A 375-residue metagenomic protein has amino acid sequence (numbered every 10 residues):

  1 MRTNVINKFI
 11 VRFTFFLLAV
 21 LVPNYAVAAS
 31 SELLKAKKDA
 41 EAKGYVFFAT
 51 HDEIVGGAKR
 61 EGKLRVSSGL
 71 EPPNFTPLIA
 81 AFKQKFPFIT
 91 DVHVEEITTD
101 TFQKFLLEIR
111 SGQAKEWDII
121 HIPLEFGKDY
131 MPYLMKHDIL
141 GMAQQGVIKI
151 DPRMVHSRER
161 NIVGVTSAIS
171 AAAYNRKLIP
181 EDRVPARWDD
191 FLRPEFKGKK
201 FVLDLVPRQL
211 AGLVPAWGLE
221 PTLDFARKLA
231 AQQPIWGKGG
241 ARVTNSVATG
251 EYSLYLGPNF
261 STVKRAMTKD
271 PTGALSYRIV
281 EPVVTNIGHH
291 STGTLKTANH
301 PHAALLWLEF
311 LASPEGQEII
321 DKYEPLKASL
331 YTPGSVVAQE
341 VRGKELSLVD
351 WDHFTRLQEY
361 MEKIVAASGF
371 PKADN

Functional and structural regions predicted by a protein language model:
S31-L34, F47-K59, R65, G69-I89 (+2 more regions): Short, polar/charged alpha-helical segment
R65-A80, V92-L106, A114-E251: Extracytoplasmic ligand-binding site segments that recognize negatively charged/polar headgroups
L78, F225-K228, H290, N299-L311 (+1 more regions): Short amphipathic alpha-helical coupling segments at ligand-binding clamshell hinges and other catalytic/signaling
F126-D129, S253-A274: A ligand-binding cleft/hinge motif common to bilobed small-molecule-binding domains
S167-A168, A226-A230, P234-G237, T272-K296: Periplasmic-binding protein-like
A171-L178, V214-A216, I287-A303, I319-K322: A bilobed periplasmic-binding-protein/Venus flytrap-type ligand-binding module shared by bacterial periplasmic
F196-L205, F310-G334: Periplasmic-binding protein-like
G334-N375: Extracellular/periplasmic bilobal clamshell ligand-binding domains
